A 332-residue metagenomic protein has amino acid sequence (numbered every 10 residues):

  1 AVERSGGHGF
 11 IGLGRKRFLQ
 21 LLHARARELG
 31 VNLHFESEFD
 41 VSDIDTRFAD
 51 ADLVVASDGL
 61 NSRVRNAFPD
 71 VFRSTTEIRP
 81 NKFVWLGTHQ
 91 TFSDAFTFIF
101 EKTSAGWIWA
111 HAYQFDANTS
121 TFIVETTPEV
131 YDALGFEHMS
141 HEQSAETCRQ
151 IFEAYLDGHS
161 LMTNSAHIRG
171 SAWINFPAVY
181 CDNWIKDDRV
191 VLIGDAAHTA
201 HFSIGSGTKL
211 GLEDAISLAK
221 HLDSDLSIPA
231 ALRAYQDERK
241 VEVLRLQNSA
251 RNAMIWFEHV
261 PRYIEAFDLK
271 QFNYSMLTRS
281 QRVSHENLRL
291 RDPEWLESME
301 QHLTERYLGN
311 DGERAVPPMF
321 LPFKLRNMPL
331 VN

Functional and structural regions predicted by a protein language model:
A1-W85, L296-M299, T304-A315, M319-M328: Conserved N-terminal helical subregion
V2-E3, P128-Y131, A197-T199: A short, flexible beta-alpha/helix-coil linker loop
S5-G7, D132-F136, S203-G205: Short acidic, glycine/proline-rich loop/turn micro-motifs
K16, H138-E142, G205-E213: Short, conserved loop/turn and helix-capping segments at secondary-structure boundaries that abut family-defining
L21, E38, R63, T147 (+3 more regions): Alpha-helical elements of Rossmann-like donor-binding domains used by nucleotide-donor carbohydrate transfer enzymes
A24, F48-F176, Y180, I185: Conserved FAD-binding catalytic core of PHBH/FMO-like flavoproteins
V55-A56, L86, A172-N252, W256-E258: Conserved mid-domain beta->alpha element of the FAD-binding
K220-N332: C-terminal helical "tail/cap" subdomain of flavin- and related membrane-associated enzymes
